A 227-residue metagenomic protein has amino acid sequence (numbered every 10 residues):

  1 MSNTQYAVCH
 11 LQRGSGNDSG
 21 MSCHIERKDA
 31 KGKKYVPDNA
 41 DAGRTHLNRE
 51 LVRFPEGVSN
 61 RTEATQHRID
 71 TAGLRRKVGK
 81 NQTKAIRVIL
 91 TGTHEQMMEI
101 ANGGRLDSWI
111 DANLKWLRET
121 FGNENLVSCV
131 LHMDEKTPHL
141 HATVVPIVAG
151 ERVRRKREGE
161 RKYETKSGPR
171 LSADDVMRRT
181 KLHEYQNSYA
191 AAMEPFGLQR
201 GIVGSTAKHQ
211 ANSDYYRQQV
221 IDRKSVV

Functional and structural regions predicted by a protein language model:
M1-V227: N-terminal nicking endonuclease/strand-transfer module with a His-rich metal-binding environment and a catalytic Tyr
